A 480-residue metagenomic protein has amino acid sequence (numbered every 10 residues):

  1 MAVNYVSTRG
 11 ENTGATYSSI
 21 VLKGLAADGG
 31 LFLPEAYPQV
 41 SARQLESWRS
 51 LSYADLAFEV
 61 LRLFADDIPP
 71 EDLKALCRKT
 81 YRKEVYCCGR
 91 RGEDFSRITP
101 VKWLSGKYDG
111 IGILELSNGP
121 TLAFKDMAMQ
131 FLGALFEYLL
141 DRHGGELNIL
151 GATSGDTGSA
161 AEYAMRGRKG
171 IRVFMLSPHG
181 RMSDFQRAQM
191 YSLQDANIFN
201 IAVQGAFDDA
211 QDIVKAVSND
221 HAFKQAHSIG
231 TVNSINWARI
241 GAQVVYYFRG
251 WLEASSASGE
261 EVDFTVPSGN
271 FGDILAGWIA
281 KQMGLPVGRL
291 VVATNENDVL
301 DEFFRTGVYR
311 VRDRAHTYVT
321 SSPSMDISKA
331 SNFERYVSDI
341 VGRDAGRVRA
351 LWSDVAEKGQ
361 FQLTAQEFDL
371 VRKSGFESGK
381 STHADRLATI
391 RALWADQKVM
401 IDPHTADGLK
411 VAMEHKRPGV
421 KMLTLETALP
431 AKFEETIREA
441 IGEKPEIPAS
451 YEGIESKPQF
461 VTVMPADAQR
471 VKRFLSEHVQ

Functional and structural regions predicted by a protein language model:
M1-Q480: PLP-dependent amino-acid enzyme catalytic core
